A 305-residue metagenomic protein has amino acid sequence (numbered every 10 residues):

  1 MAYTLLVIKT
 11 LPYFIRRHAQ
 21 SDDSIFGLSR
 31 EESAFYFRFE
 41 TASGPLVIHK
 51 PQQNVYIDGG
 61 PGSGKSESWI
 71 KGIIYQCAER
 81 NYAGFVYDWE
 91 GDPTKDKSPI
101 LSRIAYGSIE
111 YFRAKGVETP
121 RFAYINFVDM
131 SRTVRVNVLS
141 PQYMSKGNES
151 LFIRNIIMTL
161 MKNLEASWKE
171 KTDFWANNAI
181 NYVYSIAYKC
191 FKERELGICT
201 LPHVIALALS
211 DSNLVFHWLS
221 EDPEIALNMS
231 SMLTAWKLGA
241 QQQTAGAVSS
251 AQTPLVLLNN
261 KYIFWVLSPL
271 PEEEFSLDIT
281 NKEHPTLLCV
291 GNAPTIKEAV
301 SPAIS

Functional and structural regions predicted by a protein language model:
M1-K9: N-terminal alpha-helical membrane-insertion module
I8-D22, S29, A42, L46-S305: P-loop NTPase motor domains
G27-S33: Extreme N-terminal, non-catalytic leader segments that precede Walker-type/kinase nucleotide-binding cores
F35-S43: N-terminal pre-P-loop "Q-motif" helix
